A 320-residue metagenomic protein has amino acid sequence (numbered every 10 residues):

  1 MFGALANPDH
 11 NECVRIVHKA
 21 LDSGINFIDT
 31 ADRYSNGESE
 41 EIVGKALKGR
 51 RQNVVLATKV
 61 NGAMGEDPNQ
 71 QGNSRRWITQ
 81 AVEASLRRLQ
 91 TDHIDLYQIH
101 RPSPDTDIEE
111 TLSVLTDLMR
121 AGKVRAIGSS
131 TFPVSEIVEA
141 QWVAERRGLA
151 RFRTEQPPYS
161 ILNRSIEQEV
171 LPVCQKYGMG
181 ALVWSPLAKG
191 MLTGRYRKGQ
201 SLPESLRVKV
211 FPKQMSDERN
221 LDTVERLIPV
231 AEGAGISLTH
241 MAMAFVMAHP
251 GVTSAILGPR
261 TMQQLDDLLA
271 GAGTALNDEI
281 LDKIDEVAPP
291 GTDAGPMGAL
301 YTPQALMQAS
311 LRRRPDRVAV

Functional and structural regions predicted by a protein language model:
M1-V55, R120, V320: N-terminal binding-site loop/beta-alpha segment at the start of enzyme catalytic domains that lines or forms
L5-A6, H18, D22, G65-S165 (+1 more regions): Glycine/proline-rich, positively charged, aromatic-decorated active-site loop/lid region on the catalytic face
C13, I28, V43, L56 (+11 more regions): Conserved, mostly hydrophobic/aromatic
G24-N26, R50-V54, T91-D95, A121-R125 (+4 more regions): Short, well-ordered coil/turn segments that N-cap beta-strands
A31, A57-K59, Y97-H100, G128-S130 (+3 more regions): A cross-family glycoside hydrolase active-site/sugar-binding cleft signature
V60-G62, P133, Y159-N163, S185-L192 (+2 more regions): Glycine-rich beta-alpha junction loops
I166-L202, S237: Aromatic-lined glycan-binding groove of carbohydrate-active enzymes
E204-G233, G251-V252, D266-V320: Terminal-tail/helix-coil boundary detector
